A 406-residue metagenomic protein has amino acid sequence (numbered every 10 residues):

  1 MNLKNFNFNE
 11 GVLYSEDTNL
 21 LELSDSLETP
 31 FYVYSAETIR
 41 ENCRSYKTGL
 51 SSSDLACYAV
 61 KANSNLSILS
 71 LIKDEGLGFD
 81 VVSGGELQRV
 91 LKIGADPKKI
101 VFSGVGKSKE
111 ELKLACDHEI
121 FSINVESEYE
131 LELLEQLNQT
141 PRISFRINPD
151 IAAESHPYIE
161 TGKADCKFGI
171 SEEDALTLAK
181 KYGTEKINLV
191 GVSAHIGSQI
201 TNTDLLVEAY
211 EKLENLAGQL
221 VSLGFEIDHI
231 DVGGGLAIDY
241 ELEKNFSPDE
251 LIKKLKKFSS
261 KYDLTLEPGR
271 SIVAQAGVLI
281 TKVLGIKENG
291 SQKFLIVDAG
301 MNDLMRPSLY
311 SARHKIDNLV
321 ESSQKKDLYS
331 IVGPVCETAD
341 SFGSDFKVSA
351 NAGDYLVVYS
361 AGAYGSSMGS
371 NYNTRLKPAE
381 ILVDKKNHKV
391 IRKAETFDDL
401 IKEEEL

Functional and structural regions predicted by a protein language model:
M1, P149-I286, F342, F346-V348 (+1 more regions): Active-site loop/helix belt of alpha/beta enzymes
M1-S122, E128-P141, T184-N188, S222 (+2 more regions): A charged N-terminal "starter" segment
A59, E126, S144-N148, S193-H195 (+3 more regions): Short beta-strand segments
A62-S64, G85, G106, S127-Y129 (+5 more regions): Active-site-proximal loop/turn and secondary-structure-junction residues that shape catalytic pockets, frequently
L69, K92, L112-D117, E135-L137 (+6 more regions): Short acidic, glycine/serine/threonine-rich loops at helix termini
F79-D80, I100, I123, V192 (+3 more regions): Hydrophobic residues within beta-strands of alpha/beta enzymes
K254, D263-L406: Charged (often Lys/Glu-rich) extended helix/loop segments that serve as interaction or gating elements
